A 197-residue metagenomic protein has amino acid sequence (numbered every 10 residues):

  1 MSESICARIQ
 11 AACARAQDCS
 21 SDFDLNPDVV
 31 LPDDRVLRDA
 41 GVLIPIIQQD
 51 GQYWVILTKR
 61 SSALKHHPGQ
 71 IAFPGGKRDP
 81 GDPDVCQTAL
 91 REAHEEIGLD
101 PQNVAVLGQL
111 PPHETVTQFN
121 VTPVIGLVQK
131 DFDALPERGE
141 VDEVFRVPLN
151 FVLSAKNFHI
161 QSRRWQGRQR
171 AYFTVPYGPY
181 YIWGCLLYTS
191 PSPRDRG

Functional and structural regions predicted by a protein language model:
M1-D34: Entry/capping segment at the start of metal-dependent catalytic domains with acidic active-site entry clusters
L31-F73: N-terminal strand-loop-strand
A63, K77-Y172, G178, I182: Unchanged
Y188-G197: Conserved small/polar residues in nucleotide/adenosyl-binding loops
